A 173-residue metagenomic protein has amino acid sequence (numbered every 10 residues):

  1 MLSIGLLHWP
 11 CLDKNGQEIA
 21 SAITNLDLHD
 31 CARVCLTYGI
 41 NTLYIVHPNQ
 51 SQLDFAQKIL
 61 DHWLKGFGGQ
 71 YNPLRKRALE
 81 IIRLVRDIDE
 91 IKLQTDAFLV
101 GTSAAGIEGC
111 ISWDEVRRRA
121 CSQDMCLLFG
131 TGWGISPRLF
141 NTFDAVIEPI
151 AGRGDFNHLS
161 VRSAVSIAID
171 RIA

Functional and structural regions predicted by a protein language model:
M1-A104, S166-A173: RNA substrate-binding interface of SAM-dependent RNA methyltransferases
A20, P73-K76, L128, P149 (+1 more regions): Residue-level detector of alpha-helix boundaries and kinks
N25, S122-Q123, F129, W133 (+1 more regions): Short, amphipathic alpha-helical segments
Q52-F55, E108-G109, I135, F156-N157: Secondary-structure boundary/capping motif
F55-I59, W113-D114, L159-S160: Short secondary-structure transition/capping segments
G101-L139, P149: Long, charge-patterned amphipathic alpha-helical coiled-coil/hairpin "stalk" segments used as oligomerization
I135-A173: Structured adenosyl-cofactor binding patch, chiefly the S-adenosyl-L-methionine
